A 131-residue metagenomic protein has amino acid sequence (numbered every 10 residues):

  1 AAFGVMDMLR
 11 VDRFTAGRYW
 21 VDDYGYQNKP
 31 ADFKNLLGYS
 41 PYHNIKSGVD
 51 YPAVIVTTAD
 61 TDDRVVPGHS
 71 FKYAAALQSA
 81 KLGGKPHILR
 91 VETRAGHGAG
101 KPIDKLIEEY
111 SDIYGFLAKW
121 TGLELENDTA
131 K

Functional and structural regions predicted by a protein language model:
A1-K131: Active-site-proximal cap/loop segments of hydrolase catalytic domains
